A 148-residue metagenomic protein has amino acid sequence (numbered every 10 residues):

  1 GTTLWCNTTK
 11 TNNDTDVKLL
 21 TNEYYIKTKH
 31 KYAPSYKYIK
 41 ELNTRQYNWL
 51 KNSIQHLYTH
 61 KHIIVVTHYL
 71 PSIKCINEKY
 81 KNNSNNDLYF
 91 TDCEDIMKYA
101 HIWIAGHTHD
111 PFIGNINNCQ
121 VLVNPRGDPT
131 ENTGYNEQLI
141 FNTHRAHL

Functional and structural regions predicted by a protein language model:
G1-I64, Y69-Y80: Active-site-proximal loop/helix segment associated with metal-binding centers of metalloenzymes
T3-W5, Y69, G106-H109, P125-D128: Active-site metal-binding loops of divalent metal-dependent hydrolases
N77, N83-A100, H109-L148: Binuclear metal-dependent phosphoesterase catalytic core
I102-I104: A short beta-strand/loop micro-motif in the catalytic core of glycosyltransferases that engages the nucleotide-sugar
